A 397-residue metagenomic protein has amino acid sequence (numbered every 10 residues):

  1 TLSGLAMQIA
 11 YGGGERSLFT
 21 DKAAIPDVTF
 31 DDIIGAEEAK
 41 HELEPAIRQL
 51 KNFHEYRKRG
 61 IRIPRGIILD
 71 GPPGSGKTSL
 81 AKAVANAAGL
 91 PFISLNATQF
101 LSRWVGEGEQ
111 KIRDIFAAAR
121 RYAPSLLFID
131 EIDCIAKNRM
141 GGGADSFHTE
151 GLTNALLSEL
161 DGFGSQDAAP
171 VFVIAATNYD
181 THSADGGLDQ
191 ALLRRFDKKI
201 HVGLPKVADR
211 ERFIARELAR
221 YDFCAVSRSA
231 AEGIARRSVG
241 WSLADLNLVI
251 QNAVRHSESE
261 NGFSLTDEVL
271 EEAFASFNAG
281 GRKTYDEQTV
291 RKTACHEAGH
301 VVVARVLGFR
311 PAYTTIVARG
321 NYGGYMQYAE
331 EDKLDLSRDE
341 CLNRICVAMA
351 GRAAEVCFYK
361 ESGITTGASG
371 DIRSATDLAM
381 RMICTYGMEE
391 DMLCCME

Functional and structural regions predicted by a protein language model:
T1-H41, I372-T376, Y386-E389: AAA+ P-loop ATPase mechanoenzymes
G4-G12, S264-G281: Short, structured interface segments
L18-I234: Walker A/P-loop NTP-binding motif of AAA+ ATPase domains
A36, S242, H296: Short, conserved phosphate/pyrophosphate- and ester-handling motifs at nucleotide-, phospho-/glycolipid
L126, Q166, V202-V269, M349-V356 (+1 more regions): Conserved C-terminal "switch" segment of AAA+ ATPases
A155, F213, V249-N252, A273 (+3 more regions): Generic recognition of well-ordered alpha-helical segments
T284, Q288-C295, V301-E397: Soluble catalytic regions of large protease machineries
